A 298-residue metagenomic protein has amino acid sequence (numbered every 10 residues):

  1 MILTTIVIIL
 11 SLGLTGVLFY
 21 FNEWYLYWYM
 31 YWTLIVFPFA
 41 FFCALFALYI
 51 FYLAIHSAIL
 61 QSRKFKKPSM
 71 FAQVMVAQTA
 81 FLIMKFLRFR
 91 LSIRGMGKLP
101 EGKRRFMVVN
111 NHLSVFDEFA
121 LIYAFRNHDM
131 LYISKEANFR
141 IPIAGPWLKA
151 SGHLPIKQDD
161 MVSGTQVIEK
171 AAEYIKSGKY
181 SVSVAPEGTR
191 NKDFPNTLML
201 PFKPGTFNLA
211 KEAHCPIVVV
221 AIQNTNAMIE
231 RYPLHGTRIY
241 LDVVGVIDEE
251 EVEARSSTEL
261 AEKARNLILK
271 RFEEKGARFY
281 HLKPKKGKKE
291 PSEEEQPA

Functional and structural regions predicted by a protein language model:
M1-R105: Membrane-anchoring hydrophobic helices of lipid-metabolizing enzymes
S57-V76, E101-M161: Catalytic core of membrane glycerolipid acyltransferases/transacylases, capturing the structured, soluble-facing
A80-I83, L121, L148, A210 (+1 more regions): Structural element of the ATP-grasp superfamily
F86-R88, N127, G145-A150, S177 (+2 more regions): Short, well-ordered coil/turn elements that cap or connect secondary structure elements
I93, V108, Y132, L241-V243: Generic preference for hydrophobic
I93-R94, L154-K157, E249: Short acidic-hydrophobic, aromatic-tinged amphipathic segments that line or gate anion-handling sites
T165-A298: Non-catalytic C-terminal accessory region of glycerolipid acyltransferases and related lyso-lipid remodeling enzymes
